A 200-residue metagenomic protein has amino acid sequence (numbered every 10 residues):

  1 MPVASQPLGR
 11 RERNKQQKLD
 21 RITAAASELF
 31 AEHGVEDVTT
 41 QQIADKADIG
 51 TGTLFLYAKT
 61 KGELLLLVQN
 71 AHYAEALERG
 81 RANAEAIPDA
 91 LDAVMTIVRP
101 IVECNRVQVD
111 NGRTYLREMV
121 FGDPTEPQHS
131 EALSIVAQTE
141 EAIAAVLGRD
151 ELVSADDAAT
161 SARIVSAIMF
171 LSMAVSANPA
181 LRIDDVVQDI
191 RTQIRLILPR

Functional and structural regions predicted by a protein language model:
M1-H33, D37-K46, E63-L66: Basic, helix-initiating cap at the start of DNA-binding domains
Q16-A24, E36-D37, Y57-R81, M95 (+1 more regions): An amphipathic alpha-helix adjacent to DNA-recognition modules
E32-E36, I87, Q108: Short coil/turn segments at alpha/beta junctions that flank glycine-rich nucleotide-binding fingerprints
E32-V35, L56, N178: Helix-turn-helix/winged-helix DNA-binding modules
A47-A58: Short hydrophobic/aromatic patch on the recognition helix
L67, R81-V107, A158-V165: Hydrophobic alpha-helical connector segments
A71-L77, V107, P124-L152, A159-R163 (+1 more regions): Amphipathic alpha-helical packing segments from all-alpha helical-bundle domains
N105-E126, A174-A177: Amphipathic alpha-helical segments used for helix-helix packing
